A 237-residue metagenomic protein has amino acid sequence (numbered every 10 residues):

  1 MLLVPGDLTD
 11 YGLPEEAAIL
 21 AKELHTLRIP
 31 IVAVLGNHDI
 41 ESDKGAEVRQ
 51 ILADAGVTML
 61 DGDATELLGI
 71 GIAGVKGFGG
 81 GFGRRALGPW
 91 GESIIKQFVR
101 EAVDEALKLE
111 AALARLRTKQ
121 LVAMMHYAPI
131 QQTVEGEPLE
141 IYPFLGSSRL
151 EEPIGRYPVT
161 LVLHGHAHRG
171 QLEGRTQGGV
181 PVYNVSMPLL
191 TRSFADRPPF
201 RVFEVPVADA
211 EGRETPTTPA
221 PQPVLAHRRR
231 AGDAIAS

Functional and structural regions predicted by a protein language model:
M1-I29, I40-D43, P89-V99, T118 (+3 more regions): N-terminal active-site segment of His-dependent metallophosphoesterases
M1-L68, E137, P143-Y157, S186: Core catalytic region of metal-dependent phosphoesterases/phosphodiesterases, especially metallo-beta-lactamase-like
D7, I31, G36, I72 (+4 more regions): Divalent metal-coordination and catalytic microenvironments
D10-P14, N37-G45, E66, G79-R85 (+3 more regions): Active-site environment of divalent metal-dependent phosphoester hydrolases
E66, E135, E140-Y142, S148-T160 (+1 more regions): Binuclear metal-dependent phosphoesterase catalytic core
L68-T118, P143-S148, P198, F203-P206: Binuclear metal-dependent hydrolase catalytic cores centered on His/Asp/Glu-rich metal-binding motifs
G69-F78, V122-H126, P181-M187: Active-site-proximal beta-strand elements of phosphoester/diester hydrolases
G88-P89, S93, L116-P158: Active-site-proximal segments of metal-dependent phosphoesterases and phosphodiesterases across multiple
